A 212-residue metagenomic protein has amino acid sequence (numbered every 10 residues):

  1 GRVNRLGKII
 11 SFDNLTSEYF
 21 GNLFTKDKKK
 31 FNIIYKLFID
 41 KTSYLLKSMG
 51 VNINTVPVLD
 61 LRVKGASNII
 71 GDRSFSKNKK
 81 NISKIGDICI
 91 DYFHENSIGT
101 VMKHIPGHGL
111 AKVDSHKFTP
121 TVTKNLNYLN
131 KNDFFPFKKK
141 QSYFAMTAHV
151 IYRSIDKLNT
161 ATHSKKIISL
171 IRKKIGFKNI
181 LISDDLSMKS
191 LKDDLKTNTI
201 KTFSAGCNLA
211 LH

Functional and structural regions predicted by a protein language model:
G1-R62, F75-S76, I82, D91-G99 (+3 more regions): N-terminal beta-rich core of secreted/periplasmic extracellular enzymes
V3-F12, N52-R73, M102-T121, A148: Active-site-proximal loop/short-helix segments that contain or immediately flank catalytic acid/base residue(s)
S11-I33, A66-I85, V113-K131, I155-T162: Glycine-rich tight-turn/loop motif centered on a GG-T
K84-I88, F93-H94, I98-H212: Second-shell residues forming the walls of enzyme active-site clefts
